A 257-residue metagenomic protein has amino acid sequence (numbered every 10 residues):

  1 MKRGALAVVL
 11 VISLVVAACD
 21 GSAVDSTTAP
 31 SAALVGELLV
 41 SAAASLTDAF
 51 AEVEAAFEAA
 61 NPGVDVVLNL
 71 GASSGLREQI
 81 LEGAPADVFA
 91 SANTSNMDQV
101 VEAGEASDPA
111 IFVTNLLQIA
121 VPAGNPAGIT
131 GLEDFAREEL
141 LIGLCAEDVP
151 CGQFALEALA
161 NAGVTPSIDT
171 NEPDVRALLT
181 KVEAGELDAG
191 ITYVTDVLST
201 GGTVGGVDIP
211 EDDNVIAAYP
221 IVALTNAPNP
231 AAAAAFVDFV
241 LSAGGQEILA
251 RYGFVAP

Functional and structural regions predicted by a protein language model:
M1-V8: Bacterial N-terminal signal peptides that target proteins for export
S13-A18: C-terminal motif of bacterial Sec signal peptides marking the signal peptidase cleavage site
C19-A59, D65, S74, E78-L81 (+4 more regions): Exported/periplasmic ABC-transporter solute-binding proteins
